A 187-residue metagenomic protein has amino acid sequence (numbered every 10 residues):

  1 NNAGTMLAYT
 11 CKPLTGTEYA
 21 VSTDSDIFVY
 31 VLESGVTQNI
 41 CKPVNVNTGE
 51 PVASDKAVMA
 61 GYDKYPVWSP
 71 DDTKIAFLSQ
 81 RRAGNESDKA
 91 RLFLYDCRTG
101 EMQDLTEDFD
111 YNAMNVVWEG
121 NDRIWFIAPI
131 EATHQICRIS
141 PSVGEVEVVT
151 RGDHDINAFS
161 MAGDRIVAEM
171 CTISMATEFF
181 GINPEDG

Functional and structural regions predicted by a protein language model:
N1, T10-F28, N39-K64, L78-F93 (+4 more regions): A flexible loop/linker signature enriched in serine peptidases of the S9 family
N2-A3, P70-D71, E119-N121, M161-G163: Residue-level detector of Asp-centered blade-edge/turn motifs that repeat once per structural unit in beta-propeller
L7, D72-A76, L105, R123-W125 (+1 more regions): Hydrophobic beta-strand positions that form the internal "hydrophobic ladder" of WD40/Gbeta-like beta-propeller blades
V31-G35, D96-G100, S140-G144, P184-D186: Short loop/turn segments that connect beta-strands within beta-propeller blades
V36, D71, D88, E101 (+3 more regions): Cysteine-rich, disulfide-stabilized extracellular repeat modules
H154-M161: Accessory substrate-recognition/RNA-binding modules or partner subunits associated with SAM-dependent
A162-E185: Structured, non-catalytic alpha/beta "coupling" segments that mediate domain-domain communication and provide generic
